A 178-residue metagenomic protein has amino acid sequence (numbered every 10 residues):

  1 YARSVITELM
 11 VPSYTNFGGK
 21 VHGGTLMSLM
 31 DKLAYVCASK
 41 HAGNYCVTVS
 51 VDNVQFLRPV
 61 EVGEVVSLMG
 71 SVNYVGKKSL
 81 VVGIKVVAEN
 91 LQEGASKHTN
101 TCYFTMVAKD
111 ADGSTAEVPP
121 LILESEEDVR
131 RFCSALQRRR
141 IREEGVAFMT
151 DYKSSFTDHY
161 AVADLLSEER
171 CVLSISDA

Functional and structural regions predicted by a protein language model:
Y1-P12: Short amphipathic
Y1-R3, V21, K32-V75, L80 (+2 more regions): Hydrophobic beta-strand-centered segment that forms part of the acyl-chain substrate-binding groove
S4, E61-V62, N73-D177: HotDog/MaoC-like acyl-thioester-processing domains
M10-P12, N16, A42, V49: Residue-level signal for pocket-adjacent positions within structured domains
M10-V11, F56, M106: Hydrophobic residues in beta-strands and at strand termini
S13-L29, A163-A178: A conserved, well-ordered hydrophobic junction motif at loop->secondary-structure transitions
